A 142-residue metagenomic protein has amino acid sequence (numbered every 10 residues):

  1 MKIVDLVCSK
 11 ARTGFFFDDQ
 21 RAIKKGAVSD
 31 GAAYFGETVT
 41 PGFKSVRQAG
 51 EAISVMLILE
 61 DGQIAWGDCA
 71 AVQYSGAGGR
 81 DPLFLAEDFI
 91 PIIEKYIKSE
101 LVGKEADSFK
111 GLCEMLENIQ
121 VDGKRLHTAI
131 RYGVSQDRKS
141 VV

Functional and structural regions predicted by a protein language model:
M1-M56: Short, Gly/Pro- and small/polar-rich lid/capping loops
I58-V142: Metal- or metallocofactor-binding catalytic centers and their adjacent structured scaffolds across diverse enzyme
